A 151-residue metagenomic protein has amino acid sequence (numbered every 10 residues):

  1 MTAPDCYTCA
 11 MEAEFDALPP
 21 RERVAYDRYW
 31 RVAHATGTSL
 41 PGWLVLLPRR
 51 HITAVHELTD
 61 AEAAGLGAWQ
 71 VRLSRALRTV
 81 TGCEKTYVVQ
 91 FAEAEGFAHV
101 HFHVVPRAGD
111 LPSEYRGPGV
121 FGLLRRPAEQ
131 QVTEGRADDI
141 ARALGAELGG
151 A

Functional and structural regions predicted by a protein language model:
M1-A151: HIT superfamily nucleotide-processing domains
